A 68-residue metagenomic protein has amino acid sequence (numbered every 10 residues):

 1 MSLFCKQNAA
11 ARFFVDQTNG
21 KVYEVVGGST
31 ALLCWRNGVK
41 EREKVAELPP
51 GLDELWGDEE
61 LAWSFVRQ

Functional and structural regions predicted by a protein language model:
M1-N8: Mixed-charge, Lys/Arg-rich low-complexity intrinsically disordered regions
N8, Q17-T18: Prokaryotic Sec-type signal peptides and long signal-anchor helices with extended Leu/Ile/Val-rich h-regions
T18-W56, L61: Acidic, low-complexity, intrinsically disordered interaction modules
E60, S64-Q68: Negatively charged, Asp/Glu-rich surface segments that serve as flexible interaction/assembly modules
